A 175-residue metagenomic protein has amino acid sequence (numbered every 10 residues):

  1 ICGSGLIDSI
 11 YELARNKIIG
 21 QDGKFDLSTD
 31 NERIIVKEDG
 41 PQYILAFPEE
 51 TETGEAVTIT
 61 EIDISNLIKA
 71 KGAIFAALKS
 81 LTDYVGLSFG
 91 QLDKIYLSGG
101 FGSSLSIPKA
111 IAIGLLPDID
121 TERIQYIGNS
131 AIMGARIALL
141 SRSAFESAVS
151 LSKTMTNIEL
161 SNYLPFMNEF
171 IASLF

Functional and structural regions predicted by a protein language model:
I1-F175: Helical "lid/coupling" subdomains associated with nucleotide-phosphate turnover
